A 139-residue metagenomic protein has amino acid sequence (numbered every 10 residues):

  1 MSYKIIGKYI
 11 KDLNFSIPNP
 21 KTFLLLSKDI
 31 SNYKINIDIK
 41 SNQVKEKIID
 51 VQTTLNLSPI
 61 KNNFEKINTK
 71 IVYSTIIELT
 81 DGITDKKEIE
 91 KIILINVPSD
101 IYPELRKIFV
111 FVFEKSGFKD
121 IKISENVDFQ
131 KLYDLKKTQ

Functional and structural regions predicted by a protein language model:
M1-Q139: N-terminal intrinsically disordered, cationic/polar leader segments that include organellar targeting peptides
